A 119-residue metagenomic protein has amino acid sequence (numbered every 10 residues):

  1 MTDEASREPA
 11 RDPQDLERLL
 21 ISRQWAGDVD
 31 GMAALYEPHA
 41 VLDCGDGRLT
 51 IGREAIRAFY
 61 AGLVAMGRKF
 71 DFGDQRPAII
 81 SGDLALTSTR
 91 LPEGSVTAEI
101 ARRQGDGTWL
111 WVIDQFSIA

Functional and structural regions predicted by a protein language model:
M1-G31, V41-A119: A beta-strand edge to alpha-helix "cap/lid" segment located at domain peripheries
E37: Helix-to-beta-strand junctions that scaffold the AdoMet/dcAdoMet cofactor pocket in Class I SAM-dependent enzymes
